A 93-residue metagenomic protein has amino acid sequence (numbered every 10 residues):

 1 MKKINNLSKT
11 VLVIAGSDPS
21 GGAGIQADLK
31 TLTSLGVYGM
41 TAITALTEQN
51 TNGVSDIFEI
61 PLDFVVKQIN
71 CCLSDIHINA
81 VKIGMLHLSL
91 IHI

Functional and structural regions predicted by a protein language model:
M1-A80: Small-residue (G/A/S/T)-rich helix-start motifs and N-terminal tracts that mark the onset
N79-S89: N-terminal glycine-rich "phosphate-gripper" loop used for MgATP/nucleotide binding and carboxylate activation
I91-I93: Conserved small/polar residues in nucleotide/adenosyl-binding loops
